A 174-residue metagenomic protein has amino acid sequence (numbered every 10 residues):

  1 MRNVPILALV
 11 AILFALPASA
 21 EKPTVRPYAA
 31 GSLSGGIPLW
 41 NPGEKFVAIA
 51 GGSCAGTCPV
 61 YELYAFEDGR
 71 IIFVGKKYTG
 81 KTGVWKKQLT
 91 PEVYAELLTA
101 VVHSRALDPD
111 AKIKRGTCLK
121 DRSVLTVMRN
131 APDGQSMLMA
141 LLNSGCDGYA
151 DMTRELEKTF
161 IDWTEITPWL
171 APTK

Functional and structural regions predicted by a protein language model:
M1-L7: Bacterial N-terminal signal peptides that target proteins for export
L7-A15: Bacterial N-terminal signal peptides
S19-A55, V93, S104-K174: Short, well-ordered, aromatic-rich surface patches in folded extracellular/luminal domains
A55-T57, K81: Short, cysteine-centered beta-strand-loop-beta hairpins and adjacent loop/turn segments enriched in charged/polar
P59, L63-K76, D121-S123: A short, structured beta-strand/loop element
Y61, G83-K87, G134-M139: Short beta-strand segments
F73-P109: A short-motif feature that recognizes glycine-rich, charge-decorated loops that bind or process nucleotide phosphates
